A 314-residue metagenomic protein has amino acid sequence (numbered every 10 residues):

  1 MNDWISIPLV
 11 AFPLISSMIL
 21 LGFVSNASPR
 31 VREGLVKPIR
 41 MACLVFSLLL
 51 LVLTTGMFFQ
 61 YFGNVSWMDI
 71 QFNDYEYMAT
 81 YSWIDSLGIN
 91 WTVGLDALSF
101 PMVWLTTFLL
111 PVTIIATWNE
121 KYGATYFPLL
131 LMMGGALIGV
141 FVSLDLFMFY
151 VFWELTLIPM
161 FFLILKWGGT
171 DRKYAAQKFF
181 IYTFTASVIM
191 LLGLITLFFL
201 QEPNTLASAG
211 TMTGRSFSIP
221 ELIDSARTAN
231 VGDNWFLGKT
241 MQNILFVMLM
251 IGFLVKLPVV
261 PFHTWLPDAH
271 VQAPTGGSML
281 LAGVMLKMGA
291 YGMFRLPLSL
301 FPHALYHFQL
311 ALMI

Functional and structural regions predicted by a protein language model:
M1-I5, I19-A116, A124-P128, S208-N234: Transmembrane helix-loop-helix hairpins at membrane boundaries of multipass inner-membrane proteins
P8-P29, I251-L254, P258: N-terminal signal-anchor/start-transfer transmembrane helix
S16-I19, M102, L109, M132 (+7 more regions): Hydrophobic residues within membrane-embedded alpha-helical segments of Major Facilitator Superfamily
S17, L105-T117, P159, F246-W265: Transmembrane alpha-helical segments in integral membrane proteins
A27-S28, G34-I39, M132, A136-D233 (+1 more regions): Alpha-helical multi-pass transmembrane bundles of energy-transducing inner-membrane proteins
Y61-N90, I189-H263, M293-A311: Juxtamembrane/interfacial segments at transmembrane-helix boundaries in multi-pass membrane proteins
E76-N90, G94-V188, H270, P274 (+1 more regions): Internal transmembrane alpha-helices of multipass membrane proteins
F180-F184, L249, M279-K287: Transmembrane helix-bundle signature of multi-pass membrane transporters/permeases
